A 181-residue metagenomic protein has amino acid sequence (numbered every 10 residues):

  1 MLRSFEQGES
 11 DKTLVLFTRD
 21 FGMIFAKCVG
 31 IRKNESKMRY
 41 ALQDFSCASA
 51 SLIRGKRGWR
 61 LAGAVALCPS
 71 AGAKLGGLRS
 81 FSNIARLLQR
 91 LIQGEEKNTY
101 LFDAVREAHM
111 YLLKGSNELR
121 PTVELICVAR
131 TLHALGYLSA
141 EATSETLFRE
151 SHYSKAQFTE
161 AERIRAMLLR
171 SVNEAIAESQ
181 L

Functional and structural regions predicted by a protein language model:
M1-K12, F17-L181: Non-catalytic alpha-helical scaffolds and adjoining flexible linkers that form interface surfaces for assembly
